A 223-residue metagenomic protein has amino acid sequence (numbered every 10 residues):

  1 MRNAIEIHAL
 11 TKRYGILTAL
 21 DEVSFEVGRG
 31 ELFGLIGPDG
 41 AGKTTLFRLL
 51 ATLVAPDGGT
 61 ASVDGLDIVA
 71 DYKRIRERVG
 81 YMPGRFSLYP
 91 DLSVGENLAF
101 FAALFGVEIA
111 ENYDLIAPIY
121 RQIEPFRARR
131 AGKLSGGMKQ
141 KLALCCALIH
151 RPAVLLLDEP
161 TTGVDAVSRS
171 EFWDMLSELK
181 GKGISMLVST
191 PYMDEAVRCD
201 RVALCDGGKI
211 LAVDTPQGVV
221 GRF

Functional and structural regions predicted by a protein language model:
G59-A70, I75: Conserved ABC transporter NBD signature motif
R130-L134: Conserved ABC ATPase signature
L144: Hydrophobic anchor residue at the start of the ABC signature
L155-D158: Catalytic Walker B motif of ABC-type/P-loop ATPase nucleotide-binding domains
V213-D214: ABC ATPase "signature
